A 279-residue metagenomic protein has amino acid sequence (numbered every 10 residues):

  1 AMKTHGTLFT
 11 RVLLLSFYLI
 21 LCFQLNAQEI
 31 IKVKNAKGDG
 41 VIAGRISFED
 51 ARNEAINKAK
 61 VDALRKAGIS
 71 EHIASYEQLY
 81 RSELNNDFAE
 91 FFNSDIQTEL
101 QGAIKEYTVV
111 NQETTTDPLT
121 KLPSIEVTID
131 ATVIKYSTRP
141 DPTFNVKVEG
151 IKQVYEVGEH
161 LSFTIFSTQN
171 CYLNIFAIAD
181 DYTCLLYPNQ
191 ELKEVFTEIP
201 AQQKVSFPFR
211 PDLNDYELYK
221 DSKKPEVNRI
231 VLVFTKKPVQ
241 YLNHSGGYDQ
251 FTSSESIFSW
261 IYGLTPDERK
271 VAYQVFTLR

Functional and structural regions predicted by a protein language model:
K3-L13: Bacterial N-terminal signal peptides that target proteins for export
V12-C22: Bacterial N-terminal signal peptides
F23-A27: Sec/Tat signal peptide C-region and signal peptidase I cleavage site
Q28-A51: Positively charged, aromatic-enriched nucleic acid-contacting surfaces
K37-G38, A59, V127-A131: Oligomerization/assembly interface segments of phage tail-like spikes and tubes
I46-D50, A74-R279: Secretory-pathway glycoprotein ectodomains that are cysteine- and/or Ser/Thr/Pro-rich
D50-K58, D62: Extracytoplasmic/secreted proteins, especially bacterial periplasmic and envelope-associated proteins
K60-I73: Sec-exported extracytoplasmic/periplasmic mature domains
